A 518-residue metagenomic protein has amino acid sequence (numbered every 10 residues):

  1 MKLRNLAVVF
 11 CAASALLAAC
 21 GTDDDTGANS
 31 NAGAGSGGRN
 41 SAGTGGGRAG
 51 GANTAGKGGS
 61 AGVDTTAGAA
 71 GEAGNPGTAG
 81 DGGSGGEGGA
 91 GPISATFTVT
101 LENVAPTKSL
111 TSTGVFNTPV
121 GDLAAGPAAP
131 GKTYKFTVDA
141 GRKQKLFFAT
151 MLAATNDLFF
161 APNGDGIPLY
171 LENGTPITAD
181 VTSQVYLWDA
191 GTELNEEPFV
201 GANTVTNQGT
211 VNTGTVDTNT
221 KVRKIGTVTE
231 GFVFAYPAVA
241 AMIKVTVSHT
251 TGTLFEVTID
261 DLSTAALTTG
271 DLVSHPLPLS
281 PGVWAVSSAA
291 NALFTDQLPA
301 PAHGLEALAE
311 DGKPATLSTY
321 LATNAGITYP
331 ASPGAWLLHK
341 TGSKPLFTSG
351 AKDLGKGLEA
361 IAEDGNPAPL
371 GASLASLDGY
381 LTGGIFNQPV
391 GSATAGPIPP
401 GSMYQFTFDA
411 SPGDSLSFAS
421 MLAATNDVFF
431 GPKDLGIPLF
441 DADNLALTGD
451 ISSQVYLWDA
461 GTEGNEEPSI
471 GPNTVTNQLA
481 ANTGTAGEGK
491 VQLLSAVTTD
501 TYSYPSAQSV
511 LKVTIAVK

Functional and structural regions predicted by a protein language model:
M1-A18: Sec-dependent bacterial lipoprotein signal peptides
A7-V8, S41, G62, A496 (+1 more regions): Detector for intrinsically disordered, low-structure N-terminal pre-sequences
A15, N31, G37, A42 (+9 more regions): Compositionally biased regions
A15-P92: Ser/Thr-rich, Pro/Gly/Ala-heavy low-complexity intrinsically disordered linkers and tails of secreted extracellular
G27, G312-A315, G365, G484 (+1 more regions): Glycine-centered secondary-structure boundary/capping sites
I93-T178, T251-L254, S263-D434: Structured domain cores in non-transmembrane regions
P130-T250, G391, P397-K518: Mature, soluble, non-transmembrane domains
